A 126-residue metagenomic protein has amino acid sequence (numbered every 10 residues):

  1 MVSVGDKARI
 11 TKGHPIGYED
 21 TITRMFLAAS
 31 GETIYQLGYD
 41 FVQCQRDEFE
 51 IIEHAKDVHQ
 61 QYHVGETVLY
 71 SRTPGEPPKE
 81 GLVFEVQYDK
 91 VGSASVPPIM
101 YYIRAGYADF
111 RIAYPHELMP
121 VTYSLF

Functional and structural regions predicted by a protein language model:
V2, H59-Y62: Short, well-ordered loop/turn sites that connect or cap secondary structure elements
V4-E48, R72-M119: Basic/aromatic-rich interaction segments and small domains that mediate binding to polyanionic partners
I51-D57: Short alpha-helix capping/helix-loop boundary micro-motifs
H63, L69: Polyanion-binding surface elements
V121, L125-F126: Intrinsically disordered, low-complexity regulatory regions of eukaryotic nuclear gene-regulatory proteins
